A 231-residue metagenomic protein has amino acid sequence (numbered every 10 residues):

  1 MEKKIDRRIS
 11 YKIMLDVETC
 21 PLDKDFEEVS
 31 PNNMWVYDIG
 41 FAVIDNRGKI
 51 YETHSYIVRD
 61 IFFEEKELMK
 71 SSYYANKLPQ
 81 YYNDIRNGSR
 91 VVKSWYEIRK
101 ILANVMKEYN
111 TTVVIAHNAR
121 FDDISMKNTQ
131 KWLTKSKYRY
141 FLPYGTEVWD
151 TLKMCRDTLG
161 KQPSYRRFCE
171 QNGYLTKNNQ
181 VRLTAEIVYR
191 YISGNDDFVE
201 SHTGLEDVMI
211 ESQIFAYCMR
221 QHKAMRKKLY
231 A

Functional and structural regions predicted by a protein language model:
K3-T129: Conserved non-catalytic scaffold segment of RNase H-like nuclease domains
V17-C20, T151, E211: Ser/Thr-centric signal marking residues that sit in or immediately flank functional binding/regulatory motifs
L22-K24, R156, Q213: Conserved protein kinase catalytic core
Y56-R59, F141-L159: A short, structured active-site edge motif that brings together acidic residues
I85-S89, S136-L142, N195-S201: Short, polar/flexible loop-turn hinges at active-site or ligand-entry regions and domain interfaces
V113-R120, I124-S125, F168-A231: Acidic, Mg2+-coordinating catalytic module of metal-dependent nucleases/exonucleases that use a two-metal-ion mechanism
R120-W149: Substrate-recognition/cap helix-loop segment adjacent to the acidic, metal-dependent catalytic center of Asp-based
W149-T176: Short alpha-helix plus adjacent loop in nuclease-associated cores
